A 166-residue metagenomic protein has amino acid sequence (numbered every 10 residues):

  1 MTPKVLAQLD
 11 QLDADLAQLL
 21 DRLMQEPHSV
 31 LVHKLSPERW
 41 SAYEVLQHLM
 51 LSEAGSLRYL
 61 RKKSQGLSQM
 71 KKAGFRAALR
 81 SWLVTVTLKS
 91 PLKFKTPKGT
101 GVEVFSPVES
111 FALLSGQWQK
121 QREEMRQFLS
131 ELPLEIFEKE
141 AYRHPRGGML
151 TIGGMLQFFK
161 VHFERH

Functional and structural regions predicted by a protein language model:
M1-A7, R58-G116: Short, helix-capping/interhelical loops that line the mouth of catalytic, cofactor-, or ligand-binding pockets
M1-R39: An N-terminal domain-cap segment
K4-A7, Q11, Q18, A78 (+3 more regions): Exposed alpha-helical structural elements
L6-D13, L46, M50, A112-Q119 (+2 more regions): Short amphipathic alpha-helical segments with heptad-repeat character
L16-L19, S56, W118, R122-M125: Hydrophobic alpha-helical core bundles mediating ligand binding, dimerization, or RNAP-core interactions
D21-L31, K93-T100, E135-R143: Short alpha-helical hairpin
V32-T87, E123, Q127-H166: Short, contiguous alpha-helical
